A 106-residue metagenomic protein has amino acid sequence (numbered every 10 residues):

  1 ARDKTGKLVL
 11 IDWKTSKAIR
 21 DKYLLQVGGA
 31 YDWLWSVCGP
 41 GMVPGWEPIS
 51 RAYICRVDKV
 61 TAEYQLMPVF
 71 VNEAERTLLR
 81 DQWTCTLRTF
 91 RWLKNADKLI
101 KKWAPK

Functional and structural regions predicted by a protein language model:
A1-R88, L93-P105: Nucleic-acid nuclease catalytic cores
